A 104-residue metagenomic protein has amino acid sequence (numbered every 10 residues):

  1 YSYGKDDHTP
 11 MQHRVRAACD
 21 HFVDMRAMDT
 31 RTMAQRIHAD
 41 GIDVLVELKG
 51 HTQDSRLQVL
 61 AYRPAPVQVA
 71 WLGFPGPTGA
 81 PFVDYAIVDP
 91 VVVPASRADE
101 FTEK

Functional and structural regions predicted by a protein language model:
Y1-V83, V88-A98: Conserved nucleotide-cofactor-binding alpha/beta core module
D99-K104: A charged, well-structured terminal subsegment
